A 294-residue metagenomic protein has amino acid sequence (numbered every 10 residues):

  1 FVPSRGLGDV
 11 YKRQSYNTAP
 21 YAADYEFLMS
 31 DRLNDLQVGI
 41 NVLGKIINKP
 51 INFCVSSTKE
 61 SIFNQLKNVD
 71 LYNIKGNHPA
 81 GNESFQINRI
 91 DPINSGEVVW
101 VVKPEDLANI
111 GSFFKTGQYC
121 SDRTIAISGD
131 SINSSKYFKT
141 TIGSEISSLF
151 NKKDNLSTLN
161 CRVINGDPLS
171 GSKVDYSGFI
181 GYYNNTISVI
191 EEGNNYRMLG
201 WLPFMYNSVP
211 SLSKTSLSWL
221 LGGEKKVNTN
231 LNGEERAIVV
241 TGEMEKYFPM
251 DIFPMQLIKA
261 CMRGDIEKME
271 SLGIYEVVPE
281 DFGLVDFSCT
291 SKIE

Functional and structural regions predicted by a protein language model:
F1-L7, Y11: Single conserved hydrophobic/aromatic residue that forms the stacking wall/gate of nucleotide- or nucleobase-binding
P3, V101-E105, V278: Helix N-cap / beta->alpha transition motif
R5, I125-A126, E270-I274: Short coil/turn segments at secondary-structure boundaries
D9-F53: Phosphate-binding glycine-rich loops and their immediate beta-loop-alpha structural context
V10, N17, D24-R32, V98-E105 (+5 more regions): Catalytic cores of large soluble enzymes that bind and process phosphate-bearing ligands
A23, I46-S208, L212, S216-L217: Hydrophobic alpha-helical positions that pack around
S30, N34-V38, K45-I47, N88-I90 (+7 more regions): Ferredoxin-like alpha/beta domains used as RNA- or RNAP-binding modules
L169-E294: Gly/Ser/Thr/Ala-enriched C-terminal appendages of enzymes
